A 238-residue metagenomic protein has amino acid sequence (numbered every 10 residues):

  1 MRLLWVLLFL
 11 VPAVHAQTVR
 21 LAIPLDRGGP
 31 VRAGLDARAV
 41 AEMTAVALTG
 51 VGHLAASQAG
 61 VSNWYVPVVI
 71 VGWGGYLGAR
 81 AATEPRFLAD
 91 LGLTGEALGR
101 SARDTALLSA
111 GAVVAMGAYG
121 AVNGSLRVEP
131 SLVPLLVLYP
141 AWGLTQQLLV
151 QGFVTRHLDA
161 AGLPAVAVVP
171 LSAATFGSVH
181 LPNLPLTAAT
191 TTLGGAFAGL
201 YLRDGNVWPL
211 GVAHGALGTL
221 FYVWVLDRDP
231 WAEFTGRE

Functional and structural regions predicted by a protein language model:
M1-F87, V223-E238: N-terminal, membrane-interfacial amphipathic/helix-forming hydrophobic leader that caps and precedes the first
A37-S57, V68-A81, R103-Y119, A141 (+6 more regions): Hydrophobic alpha-helical membrane-anchor/signal-helix detector
G60-V68, R127-V133, L184-T190: Short, aromatic-rich membrane-interface segments at the entry and exit of alpha-helical transmembrane domains
G78, A115-G117, A121-S178: Function-critical hydrophobic alpha-helical transmembrane segments in multi-pass membrane proteins
A79-F87, G120-V122, L200-R203: Structural signal for the C-terminal ends of transmembrane alpha-helices and the immediately following loop
L93-D104: Juxtamembrane helix-capping/reentrant segments at transmembrane boundaries
T145-L149, F153-V154, P182, V212 (+2 more regions): Active-site His/Glu-centered metal-binding helix of metallohydrolases
P185-E238: Functionally important transmembrane alpha-helices
